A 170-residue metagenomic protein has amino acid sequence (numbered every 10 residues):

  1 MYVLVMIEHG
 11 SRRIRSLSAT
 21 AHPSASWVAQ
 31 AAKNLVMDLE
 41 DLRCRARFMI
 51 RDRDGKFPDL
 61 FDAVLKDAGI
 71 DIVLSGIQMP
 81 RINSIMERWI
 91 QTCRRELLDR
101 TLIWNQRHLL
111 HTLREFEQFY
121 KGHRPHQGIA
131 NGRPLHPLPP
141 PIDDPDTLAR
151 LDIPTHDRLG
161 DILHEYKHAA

Functional and structural regions predicted by a protein language model:
M1-A170: Charged DNA-binding/catalytic regions of mobile-element recombinases
